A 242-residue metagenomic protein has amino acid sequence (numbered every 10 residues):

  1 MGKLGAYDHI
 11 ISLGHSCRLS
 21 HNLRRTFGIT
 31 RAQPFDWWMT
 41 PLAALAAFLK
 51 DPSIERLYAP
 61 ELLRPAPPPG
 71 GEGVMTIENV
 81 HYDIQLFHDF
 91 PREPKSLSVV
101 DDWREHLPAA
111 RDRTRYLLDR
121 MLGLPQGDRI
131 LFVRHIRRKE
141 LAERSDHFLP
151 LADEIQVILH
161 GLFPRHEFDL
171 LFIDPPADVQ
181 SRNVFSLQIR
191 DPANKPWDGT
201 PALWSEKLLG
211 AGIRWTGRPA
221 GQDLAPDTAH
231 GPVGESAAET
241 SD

Functional and structural regions predicted by a protein language model:
M1-D242: Extracellular glycan-modifying ectodomains
